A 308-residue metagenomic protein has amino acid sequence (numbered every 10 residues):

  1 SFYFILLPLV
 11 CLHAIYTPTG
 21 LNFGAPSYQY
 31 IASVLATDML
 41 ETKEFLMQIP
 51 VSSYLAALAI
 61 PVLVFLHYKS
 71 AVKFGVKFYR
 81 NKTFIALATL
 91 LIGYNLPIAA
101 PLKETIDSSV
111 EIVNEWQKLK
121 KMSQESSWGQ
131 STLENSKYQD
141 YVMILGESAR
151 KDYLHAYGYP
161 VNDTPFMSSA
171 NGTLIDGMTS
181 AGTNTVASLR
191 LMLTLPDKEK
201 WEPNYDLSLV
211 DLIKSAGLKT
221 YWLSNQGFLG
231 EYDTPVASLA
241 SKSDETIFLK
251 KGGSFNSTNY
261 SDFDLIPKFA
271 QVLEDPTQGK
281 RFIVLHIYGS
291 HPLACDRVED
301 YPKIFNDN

Functional and structural regions predicted by a protein language model:
S1-T105: Transmembrane and membrane-interface helices of multi-pass, inner-membrane envelope-modifying transferases
A99-D307: Active-site-proximal alpha/beta segments of enzymes that process anionic O-linked groups
